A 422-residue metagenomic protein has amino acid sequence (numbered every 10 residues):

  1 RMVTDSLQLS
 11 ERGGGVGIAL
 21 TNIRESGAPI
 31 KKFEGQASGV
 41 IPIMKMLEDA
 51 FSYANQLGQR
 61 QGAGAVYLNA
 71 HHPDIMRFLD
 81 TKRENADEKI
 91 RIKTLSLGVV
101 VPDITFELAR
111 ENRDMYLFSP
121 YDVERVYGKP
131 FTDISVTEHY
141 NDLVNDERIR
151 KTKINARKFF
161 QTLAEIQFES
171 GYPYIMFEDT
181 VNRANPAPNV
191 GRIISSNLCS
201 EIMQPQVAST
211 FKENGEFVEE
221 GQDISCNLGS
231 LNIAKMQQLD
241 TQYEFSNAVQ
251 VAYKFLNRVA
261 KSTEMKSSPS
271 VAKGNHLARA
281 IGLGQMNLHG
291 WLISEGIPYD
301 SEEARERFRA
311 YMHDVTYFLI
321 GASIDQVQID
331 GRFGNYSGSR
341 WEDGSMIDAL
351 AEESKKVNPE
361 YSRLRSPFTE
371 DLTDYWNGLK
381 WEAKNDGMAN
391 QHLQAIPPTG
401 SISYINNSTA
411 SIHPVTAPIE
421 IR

Functional and structural regions predicted by a protein language model:
R1-K32, Q36, V40-M44, Y53-L57 (+4 more regions): Function-dense linear segments that define catalytic or interfacial modules in macromolecule-processing proteins
N22-G27, A70-I75, N85, V181-N182 (+1 more regions): Acidic, glycine-rich active-site loops and adjacent beta-strand->loop/helix elements that engage anionic groups
P29, S38-S52, D80-F106, E302-D314 (+3 more regions): Catalytic or ion-translocation cores adjacent to nucleophile or general acid/base/metal-coordination motifs in diverse
I30, A54-V66, N85-I92, Y116 (+6 more regions): Inter-helical turn/loop segments and adjacent helix faces that build the functional surface of alpha-helical bundle
D80, S96, V101-T105, A109-R110 (+7 more regions): Terminal amphipathic helices with adjacent charged low-complexity linkers/tails
D80-T81, K89, K93-S170, E178 (+1 more regions): Polar, glycine-rich mid-to-C-terminal structural blocks that act as macromolecule-binding/assembly scaffolds
V249-A272, A280, I297-T399: Internal maturation/activation junctions in enzymes
